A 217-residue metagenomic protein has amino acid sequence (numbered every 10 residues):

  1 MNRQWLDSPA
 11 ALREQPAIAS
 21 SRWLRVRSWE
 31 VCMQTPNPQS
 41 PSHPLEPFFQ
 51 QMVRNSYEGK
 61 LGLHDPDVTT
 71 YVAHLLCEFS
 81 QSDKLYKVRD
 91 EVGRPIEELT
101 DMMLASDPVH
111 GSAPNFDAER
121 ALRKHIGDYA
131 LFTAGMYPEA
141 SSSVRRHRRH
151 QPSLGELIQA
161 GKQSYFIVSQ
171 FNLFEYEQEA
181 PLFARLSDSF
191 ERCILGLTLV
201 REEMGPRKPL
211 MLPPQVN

Functional and structural regions predicted by a protein language model:
M1-C32: N-terminal amphipathic/basic-hydrophobic helices that include classical n-h-c signal peptides and signal-anchor
W23, S28-L199: Long, non-catalytic protein-protein interaction scaffolds
E203-L212: C-terminal catalytic/scaffold cores in eukaryotic proteins
P214-N217: Helix-rich, well-folded core regions that mediate interactions or catalysis
